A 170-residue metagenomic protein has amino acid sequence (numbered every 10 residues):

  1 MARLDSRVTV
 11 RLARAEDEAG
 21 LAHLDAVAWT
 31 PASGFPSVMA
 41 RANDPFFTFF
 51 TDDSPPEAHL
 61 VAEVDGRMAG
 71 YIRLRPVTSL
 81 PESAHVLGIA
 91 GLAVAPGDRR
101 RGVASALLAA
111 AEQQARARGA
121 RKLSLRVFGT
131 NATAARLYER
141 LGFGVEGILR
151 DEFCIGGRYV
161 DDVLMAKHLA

Functional and structural regions predicted by a protein language model:
R3-V8, L12-E18, H23-G97, L108-A110 (+2 more regions): Acetyl-CoA-dependent GNAT
E57, V160-L164: Short hydrophobic/aromatic beta-strand or adjacent loop that forms the aromatic wall/cage of a ligand/substrate-binding
R101: Flexible nucleotide-binding loop
A104, L108, T130-A134, D151-G156: Short glycine/proline-centered loop/turn elements that form peptide/ligand docking sites
A115-R126: Conserved GNAT acetyl-CoA-binding A-motif
S124-V127, E139, G144-V160: Conserved catalytic-core motifs of GNAT/GCN5-like acyltransferases
